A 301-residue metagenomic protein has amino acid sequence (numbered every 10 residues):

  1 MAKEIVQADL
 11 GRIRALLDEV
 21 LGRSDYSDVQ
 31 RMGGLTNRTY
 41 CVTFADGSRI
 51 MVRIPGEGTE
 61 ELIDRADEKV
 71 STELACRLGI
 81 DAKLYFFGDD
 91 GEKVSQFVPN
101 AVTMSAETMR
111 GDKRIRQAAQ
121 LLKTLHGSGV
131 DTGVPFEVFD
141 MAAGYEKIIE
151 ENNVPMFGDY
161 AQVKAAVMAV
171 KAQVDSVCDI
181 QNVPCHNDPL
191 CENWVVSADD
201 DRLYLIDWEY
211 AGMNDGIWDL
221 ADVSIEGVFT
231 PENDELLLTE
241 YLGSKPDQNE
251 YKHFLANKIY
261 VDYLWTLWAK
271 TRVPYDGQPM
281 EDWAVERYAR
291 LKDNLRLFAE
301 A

Functional and structural regions predicted by a protein language model:
A2-K3, P155, L267-A301: ATP/Mg2+ or Mg2+-diphosphate-binding catalytic cores that bind nucleotide phosphates or diphosphates via glycine-rich
V6-S27, V130-N187, S197-D200: An alpha-helical support segment within catalytic cores of ATP-dependent transferases
Q30-D140, E146-I148, N153-Q162, D179: ATP-binding pocket architecture of kinase catalytic cores
T36-V52, K171-W218: Active-site acidic catalytic loop and adjacent metal/ATP-binding pocket of ATP-dependent phosphoryl transfer enzymes
R114-Q117, D159-V170, P279-N294: Extended, well-ordered alpha-helical scaffold segments
L122-V130, V174, G227, K245 (+2 more regions): A general structural signal marking secondary-structure boundaries and capping sites
F136, D247-K258: All-alpha amphipathic helical-bundle segments outside canonical DNA-binding/catalytic cores that form hydrophobic
I217-P246, I259-Q278, R290: Active-site activation/catalytic loop segments of kinase-like enzymes and analogous catalytic loops in related
